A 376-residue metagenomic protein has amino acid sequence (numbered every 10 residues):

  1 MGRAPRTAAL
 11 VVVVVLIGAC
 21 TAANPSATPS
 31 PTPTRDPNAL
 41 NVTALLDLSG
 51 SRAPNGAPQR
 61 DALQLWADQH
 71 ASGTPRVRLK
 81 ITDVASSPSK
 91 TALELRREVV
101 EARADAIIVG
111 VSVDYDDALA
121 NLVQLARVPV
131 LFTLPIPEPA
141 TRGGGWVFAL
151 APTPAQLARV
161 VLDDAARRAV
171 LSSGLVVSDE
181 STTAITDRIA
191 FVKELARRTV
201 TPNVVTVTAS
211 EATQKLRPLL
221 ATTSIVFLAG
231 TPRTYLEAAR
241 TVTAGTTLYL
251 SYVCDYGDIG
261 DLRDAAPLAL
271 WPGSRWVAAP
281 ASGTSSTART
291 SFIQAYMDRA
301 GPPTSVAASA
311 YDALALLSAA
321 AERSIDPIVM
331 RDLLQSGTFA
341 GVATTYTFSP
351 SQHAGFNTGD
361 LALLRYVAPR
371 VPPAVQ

Functional and structural regions predicted by a protein language model:
M1-A9: Bacterial N-terminal signal peptides that target proteins for export
L16-A19: C-terminal motif of bacterial Sec signal peptides marking the signal peptidase cleavage site
T21-N24: Bacterial signal peptide processing site
P33-A62, W66, H70, T82-P88 (+2 more regions): Extracytoplasmic "Venus flytrap"
P54-P58, G73-A140, A209-T213, P232-L236: Beta-alpha junction/loop-to-helix N-cap segments that form part of ligand/metal-binding clefts
A104-N203, T247-A269: Extracytoplasmic ligand/sensor domains, especially the bilobed periplasmic-binding protein
A239-Y311, V371-A374: Extracellular/periplasmic periplasmic-binding protein-like sensory domains
D298-A310, S318-V371: Segments of small-molecule ligand-sensing domains
